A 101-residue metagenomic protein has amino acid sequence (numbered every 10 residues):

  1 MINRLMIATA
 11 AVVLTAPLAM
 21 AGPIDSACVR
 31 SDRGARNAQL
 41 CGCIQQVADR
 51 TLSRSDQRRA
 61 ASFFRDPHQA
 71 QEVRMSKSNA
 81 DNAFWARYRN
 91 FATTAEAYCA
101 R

Functional and structural regions predicted by a protein language model:
M1-A21: Classic N-terminal secretory signal peptides
A11-L18, S26-S31, F84-Y88: Short, intrinsically disordered, charge-biased short linear motifs at domain edges
G22-Q69: Short N-proximal segments of mature Sec-exported proteins
R50-R101: Compact alpha-helical subdomains of small soluble proteins
